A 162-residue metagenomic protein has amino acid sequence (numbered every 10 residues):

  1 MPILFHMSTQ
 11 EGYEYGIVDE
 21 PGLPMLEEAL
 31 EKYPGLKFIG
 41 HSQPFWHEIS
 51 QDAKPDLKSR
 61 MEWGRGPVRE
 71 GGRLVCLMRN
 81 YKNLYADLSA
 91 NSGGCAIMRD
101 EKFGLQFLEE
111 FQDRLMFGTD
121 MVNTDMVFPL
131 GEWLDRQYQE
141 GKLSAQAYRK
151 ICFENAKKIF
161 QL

Functional and structural regions predicted by a protein language model:
M1-F117: Catalytic pocket-lining loop regions of alpha/beta-barrel enzymes, especially the amidohydrolase/enolase/GH5 lineages
F111-M116, V122-L162: Mid-to-C-terminal alpha-helical segments outside catalytic/metal-binding sites
